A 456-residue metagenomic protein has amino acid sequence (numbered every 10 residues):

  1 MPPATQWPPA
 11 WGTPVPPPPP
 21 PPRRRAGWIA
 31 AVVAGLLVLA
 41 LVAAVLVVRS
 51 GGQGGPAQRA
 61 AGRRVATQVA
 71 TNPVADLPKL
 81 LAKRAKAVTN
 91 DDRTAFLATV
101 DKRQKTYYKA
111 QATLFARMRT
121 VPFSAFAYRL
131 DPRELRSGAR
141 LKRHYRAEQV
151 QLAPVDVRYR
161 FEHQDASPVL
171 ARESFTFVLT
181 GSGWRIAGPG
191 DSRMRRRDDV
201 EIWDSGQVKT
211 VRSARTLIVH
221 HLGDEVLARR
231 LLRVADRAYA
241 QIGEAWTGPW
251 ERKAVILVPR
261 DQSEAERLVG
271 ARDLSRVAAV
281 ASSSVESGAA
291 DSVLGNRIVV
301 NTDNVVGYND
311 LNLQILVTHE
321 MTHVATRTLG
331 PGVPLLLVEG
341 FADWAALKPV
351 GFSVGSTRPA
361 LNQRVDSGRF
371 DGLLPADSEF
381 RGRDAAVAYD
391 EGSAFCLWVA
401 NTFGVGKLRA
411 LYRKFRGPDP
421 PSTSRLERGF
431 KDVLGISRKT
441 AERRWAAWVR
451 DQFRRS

Functional and structural regions predicted by a protein language model:
M1-W28, L37, L41-P56, A116-T120 (+3 more regions): Beta/coil-rich, acidic/histidine-enriched accessory regions frequently appended to metallopeptidases
W7, W11, G27-A31, G54-P56 (+1 more regions): Short beta-strand edge/turn micro-motifs at domain boundaries
V33-N90, A98: Short, low-complexity N-terminal intrinsically disordered segments enriched in polar/charged residues
Q58-Q68, P78-L81, K209-A228: Acidic/histidine-rich, surface-exposed loop or edge segments in extracytoplasmic proteins
V69, R93-H144: Short solvent-exposed beta->alpha transition segments
F96-T106, A112-T113, W250-G270, A342: Acidic helix-start/capping segments at beta-turn-to-alpha-helix junctions
R212-P334, Q363, S422-L426: Juxtacatalytic substrate-recognition/specificity segment
S284-D291, G295, L311-L316, T328-S456: Acidic/His/Gly-enriched intrinsically disordered linker/tail segments that often contain short helix/coil "MoRF-like"
